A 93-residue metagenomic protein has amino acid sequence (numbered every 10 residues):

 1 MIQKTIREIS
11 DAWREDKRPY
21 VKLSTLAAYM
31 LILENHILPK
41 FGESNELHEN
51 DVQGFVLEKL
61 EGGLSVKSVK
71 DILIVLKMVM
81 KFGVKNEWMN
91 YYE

Functional and structural regions predicted by a protein language model:
I2-K4, R14-W88: N-terminal core-binding DNA-recognition domain of tyrosine site-specific recombinases/integrases
S10: Loop-to-helix "switch" segment enriched in basic and acidic residues adjacent to catalytic/ligand pockets
Y91-E93: Short, hydrophobic secondary-structure boundary micro-motifs
